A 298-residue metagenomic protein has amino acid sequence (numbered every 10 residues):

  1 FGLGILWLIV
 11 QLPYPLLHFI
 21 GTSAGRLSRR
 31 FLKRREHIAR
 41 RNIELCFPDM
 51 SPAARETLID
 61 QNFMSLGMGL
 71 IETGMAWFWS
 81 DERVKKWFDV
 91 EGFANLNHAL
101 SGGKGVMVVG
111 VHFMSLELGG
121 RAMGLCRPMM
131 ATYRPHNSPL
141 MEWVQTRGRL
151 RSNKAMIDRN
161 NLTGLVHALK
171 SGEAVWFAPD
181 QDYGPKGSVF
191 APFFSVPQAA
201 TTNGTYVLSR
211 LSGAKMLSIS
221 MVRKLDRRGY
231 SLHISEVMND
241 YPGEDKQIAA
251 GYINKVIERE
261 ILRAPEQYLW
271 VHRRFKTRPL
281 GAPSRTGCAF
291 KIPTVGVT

Functional and structural regions predicted by a protein language model:
F1-M107, E142-N153, V297-T298: Membrane-anchoring hydrophobic helices of lipid-metabolizing enzymes
S28, E56-D60, L100-S101, L125-P128 (+1 more regions): Non-catalytic C-terminal accessory region of glycerolipid acyltransferases and related lyso-lipid remodeling enzymes
K86-V90, S138, D158-R159, Q198-A199 (+1 more regions): A conditional alpha-helix N-cap/helix-loop micro-motif detector
M107-V111, G119, M130-H136, I219: Short beta-strand->loop
V111-H112, D180: Fold-independent oxyanion-binding glycine-rich loops and adjacent beta-strand/coil segments at enzyme active sites
H112-S115, N161-L162: Short beta->alpha connector loops
S115-R127: Histidine-anchored nucleotide/phosphate-binding helix
M130-G164, K170, K186-V189: Short, conserved active-site entrance elements at the starts or edges of catalytic domains
